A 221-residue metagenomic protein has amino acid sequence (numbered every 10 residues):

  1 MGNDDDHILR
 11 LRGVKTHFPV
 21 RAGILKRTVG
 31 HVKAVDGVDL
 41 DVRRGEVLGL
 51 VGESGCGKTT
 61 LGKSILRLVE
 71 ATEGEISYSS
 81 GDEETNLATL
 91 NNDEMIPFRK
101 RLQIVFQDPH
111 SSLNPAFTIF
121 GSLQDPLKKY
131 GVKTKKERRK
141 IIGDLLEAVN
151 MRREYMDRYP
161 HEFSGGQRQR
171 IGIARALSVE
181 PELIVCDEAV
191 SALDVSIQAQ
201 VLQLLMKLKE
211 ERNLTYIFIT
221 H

Functional and structural regions predicted by a protein language model:
V51-G52: The feature captures the beta-strand-to-loop junction immediately N-terminal to the Walker
E75-P97, T134: ABC ATPase NBD Q-loop/coupling interface
D82-E83, K136-E154: Conserved ABC ATPase "signature" region
Y159-F163, Q167: Conserved ABC ATPase signature
I173, V185, V201: Hydrophobic anchor residue at the start of the ABC signature
S178-E182: A short, proline-enriched helix->beta-strand linker immediately N-terminal to the Walker B motif in ABC-type P-loop
